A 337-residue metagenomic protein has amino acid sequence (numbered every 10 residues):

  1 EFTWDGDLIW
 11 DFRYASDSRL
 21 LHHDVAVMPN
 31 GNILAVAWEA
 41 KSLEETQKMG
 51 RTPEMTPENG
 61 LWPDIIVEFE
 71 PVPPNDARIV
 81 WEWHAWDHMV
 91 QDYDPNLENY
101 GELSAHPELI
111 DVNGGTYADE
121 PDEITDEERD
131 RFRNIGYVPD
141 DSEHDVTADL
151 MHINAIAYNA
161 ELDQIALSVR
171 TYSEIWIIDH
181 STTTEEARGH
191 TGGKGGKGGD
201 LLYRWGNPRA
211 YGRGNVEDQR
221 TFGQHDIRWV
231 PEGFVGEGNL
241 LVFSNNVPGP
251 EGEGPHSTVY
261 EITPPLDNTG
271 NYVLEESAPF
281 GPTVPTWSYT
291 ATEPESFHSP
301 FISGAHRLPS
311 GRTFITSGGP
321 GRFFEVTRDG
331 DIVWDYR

Functional and structural regions predicted by a protein language model:
E1-R337: Histidine-/acidic-rich catalytic cores in large beta-rich domains
